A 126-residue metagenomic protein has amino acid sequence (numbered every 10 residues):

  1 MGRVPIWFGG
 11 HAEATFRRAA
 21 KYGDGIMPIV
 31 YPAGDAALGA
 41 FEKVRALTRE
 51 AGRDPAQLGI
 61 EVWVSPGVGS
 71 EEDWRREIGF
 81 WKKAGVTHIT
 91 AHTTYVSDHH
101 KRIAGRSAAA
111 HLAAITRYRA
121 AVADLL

Functional and structural regions predicted by a protein language model:
M1-L126: Active-site-adjacent structural elements that line small-molecule/cofactor binding pockets in enzymes
